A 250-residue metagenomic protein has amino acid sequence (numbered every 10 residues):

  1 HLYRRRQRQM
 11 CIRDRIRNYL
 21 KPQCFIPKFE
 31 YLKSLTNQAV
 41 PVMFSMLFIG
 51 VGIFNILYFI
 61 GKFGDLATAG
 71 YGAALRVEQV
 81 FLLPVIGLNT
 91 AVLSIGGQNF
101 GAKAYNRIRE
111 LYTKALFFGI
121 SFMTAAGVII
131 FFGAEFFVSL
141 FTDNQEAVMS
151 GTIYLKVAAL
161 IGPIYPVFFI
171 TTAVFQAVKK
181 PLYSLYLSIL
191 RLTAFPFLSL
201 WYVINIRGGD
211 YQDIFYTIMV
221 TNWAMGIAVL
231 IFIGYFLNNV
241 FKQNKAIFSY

Functional and structural regions predicted by a protein language model:
H1-I12: Single conserved hydrophobic/aromatic residue that forms the stacking wall/gate of nucleotide- or nucleobase-binding
R5-R6, Y154, T193-A194, Q212-F232: Small-residue-rich transmembrane alpha-helices that serve as helix-helix interface/gating elements in multipass
Q9, C24-N55, V80, P84 (+4 more regions): Hydrophobic faces of transmembrane alpha-helices in multi-pass small-molecule transporters and flippases across diverse
E30-Q38, F59-Q79, N106, Q145-T152 (+2 more regions): Interfacial/gating helices of multi-pass transporter permease domains
M43, L47-A74, V80, Q98-N99 (+2 more regions): Helix-terminus/linker motif at the lipid-water interface of multi-pass membrane proteins
G70-A134, Y165-L187: Small-residue-rich hydrophobic transmembrane alpha-helices
Q79, V85, Q145-T171, F197: Alpha-helical transmembrane segments of multi-pass membrane proteins
A125-V148, T152: Short membrane-interface helical motifs at transmembrane helix boundaries in multi-pass membrane transporters
